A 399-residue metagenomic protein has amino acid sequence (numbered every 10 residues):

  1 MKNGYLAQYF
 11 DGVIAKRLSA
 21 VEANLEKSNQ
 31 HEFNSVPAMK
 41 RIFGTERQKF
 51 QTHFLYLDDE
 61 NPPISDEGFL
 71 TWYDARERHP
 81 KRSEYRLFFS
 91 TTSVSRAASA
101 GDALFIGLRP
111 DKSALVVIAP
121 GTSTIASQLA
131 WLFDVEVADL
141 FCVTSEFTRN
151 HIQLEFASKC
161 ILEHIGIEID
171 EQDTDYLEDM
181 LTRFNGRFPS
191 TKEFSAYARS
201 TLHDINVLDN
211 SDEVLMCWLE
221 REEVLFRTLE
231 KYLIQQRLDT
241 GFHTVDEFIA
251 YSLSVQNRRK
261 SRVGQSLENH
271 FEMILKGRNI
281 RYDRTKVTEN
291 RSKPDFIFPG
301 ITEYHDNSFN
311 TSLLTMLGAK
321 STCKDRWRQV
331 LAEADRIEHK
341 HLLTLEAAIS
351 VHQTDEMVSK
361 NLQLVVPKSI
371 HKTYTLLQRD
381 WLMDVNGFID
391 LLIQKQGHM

Functional and structural regions predicted by a protein language model:
M1-V117: Long, contiguous, compositionally biased segments that the model treats as domain-scale units
M1-V21, M180-D209, L275, I280-R281: An N-terminal domain-start capping segment
G12-E32, T244-S292: Acidic-basic catalytic patches of nuclease active cores, encompassing PD-(D/E)XK and other metal-cofactor nuclease
D66-R82, A97-S99, A103-A114, G121-Q153 (+1 more regions): Charged, structured surface patches that assemble and position nucleic-acid processing machinery
D111-S127, E222-Q236: Accessory beta->alpha helical hairpin/"wing" motif in late/C-terminal subdomains of nucleic-acid enzymes
E136-R187: Glycine- and charge-enriched low-complexity intrinsically disordered segments
L177-Q265, H270: Interdomain/boundary linker segments immediately adjacent to catalytic/signaling cores
N269-E272, K276, Y282-M399: Catalytic core segments in nucleotide and nucleic-acid processing enzymes
